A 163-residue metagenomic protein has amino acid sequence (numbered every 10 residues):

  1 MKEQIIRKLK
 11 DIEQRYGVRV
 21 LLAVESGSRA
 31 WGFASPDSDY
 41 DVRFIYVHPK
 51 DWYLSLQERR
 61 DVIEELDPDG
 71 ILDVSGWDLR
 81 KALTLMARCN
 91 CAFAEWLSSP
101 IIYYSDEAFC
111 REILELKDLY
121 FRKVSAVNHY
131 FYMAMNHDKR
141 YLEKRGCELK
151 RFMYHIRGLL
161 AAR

Functional and structural regions predicted by a protein language model:
M1-V24: Helical scaffold of the NTase/Pol beta-like nucleotidyltransferase catalytic core
K2, S38, L72: Flexible, glycine- and charge-enriched loops at secondary-structure boundaries
I12-Y16, G32-S35, R145: A general structural signal for short secondary-structure junctions and capping/turn motifs
V18-R19, S38, L149: Short, well-ordered loop/turn elements at secondary-structure boundaries
R19-L22, D41, R163: Beta-sheet entry/capping signal
E25-G27, S75: Short His-Asn-centered micro-motif
G27-P68: Catalytic metal-binding acidic patch
I63-R163: Conserved NTP/Mg2+-binding pocket subregion across the NTase superfamily
